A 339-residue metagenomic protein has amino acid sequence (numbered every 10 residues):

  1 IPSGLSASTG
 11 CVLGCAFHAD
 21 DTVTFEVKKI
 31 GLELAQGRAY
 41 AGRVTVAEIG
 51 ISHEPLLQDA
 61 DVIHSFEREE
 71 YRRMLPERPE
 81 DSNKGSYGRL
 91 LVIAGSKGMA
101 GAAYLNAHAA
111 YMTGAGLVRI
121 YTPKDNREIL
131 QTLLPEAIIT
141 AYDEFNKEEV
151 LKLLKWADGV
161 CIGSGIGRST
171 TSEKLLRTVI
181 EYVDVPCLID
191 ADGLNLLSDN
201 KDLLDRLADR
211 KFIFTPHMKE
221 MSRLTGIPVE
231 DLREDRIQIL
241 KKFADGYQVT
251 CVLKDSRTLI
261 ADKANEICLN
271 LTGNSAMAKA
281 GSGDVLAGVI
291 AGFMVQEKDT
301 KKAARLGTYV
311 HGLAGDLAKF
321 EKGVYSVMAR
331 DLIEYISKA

Functional and structural regions predicted by a protein language model:
I1-D21, E26: Conserved phosphate- and dinucleotide-binding cores of soluble alpha/beta proteins, encompassing both enzyme active
A19-T22, V27-C187, N195-I213, M218-A339: Small-residue (G/A/S/T)-rich helix-start motifs and N-terminal tracts that mark the onset
